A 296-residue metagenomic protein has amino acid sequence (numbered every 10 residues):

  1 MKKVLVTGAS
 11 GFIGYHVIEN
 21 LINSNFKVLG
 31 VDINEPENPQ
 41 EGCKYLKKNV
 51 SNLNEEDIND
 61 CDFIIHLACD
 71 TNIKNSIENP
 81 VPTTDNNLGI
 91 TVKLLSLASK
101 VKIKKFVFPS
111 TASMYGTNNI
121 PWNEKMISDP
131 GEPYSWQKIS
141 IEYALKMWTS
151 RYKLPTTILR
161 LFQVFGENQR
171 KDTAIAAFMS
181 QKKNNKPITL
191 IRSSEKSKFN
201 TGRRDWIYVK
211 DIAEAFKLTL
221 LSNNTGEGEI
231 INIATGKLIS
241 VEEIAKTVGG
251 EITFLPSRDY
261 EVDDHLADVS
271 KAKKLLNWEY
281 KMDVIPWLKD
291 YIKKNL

Functional and structural regions predicted by a protein language model:
V4-N23: N-terminal Rossmann NAD(P)H-binding glycine-rich loop of SDR-like oxidoreductase domains
T7, V31, I64-L67, F106-A112 (+1 more regions): SDR active-site strand-loop-helix element
G42-N52: Rossmann-fold cofactor-recognition segment
N54-N86: NAD(P)H-binding glycine-rich loop region in Rossmannoid oxidoreductase-like domains and their noncatalytic homologs
E78-V81, D85-K93, K105, S113-I158 (+2 more regions): Catalytic helix-loop patch of NAD(P)-dependent Rossmann-fold dehydrogenases
I120, Y143-L218, K246-G249: NAD(P)-dependent short-chain dehydrogenase/reductase
S193-F199, I230-I231, I239-D268: C-terminal "lid/loop" region of Rossmann-like NAD(P)-dependent oxidoreductases
D283-L296: Amphipathic terminal alpha-helices
